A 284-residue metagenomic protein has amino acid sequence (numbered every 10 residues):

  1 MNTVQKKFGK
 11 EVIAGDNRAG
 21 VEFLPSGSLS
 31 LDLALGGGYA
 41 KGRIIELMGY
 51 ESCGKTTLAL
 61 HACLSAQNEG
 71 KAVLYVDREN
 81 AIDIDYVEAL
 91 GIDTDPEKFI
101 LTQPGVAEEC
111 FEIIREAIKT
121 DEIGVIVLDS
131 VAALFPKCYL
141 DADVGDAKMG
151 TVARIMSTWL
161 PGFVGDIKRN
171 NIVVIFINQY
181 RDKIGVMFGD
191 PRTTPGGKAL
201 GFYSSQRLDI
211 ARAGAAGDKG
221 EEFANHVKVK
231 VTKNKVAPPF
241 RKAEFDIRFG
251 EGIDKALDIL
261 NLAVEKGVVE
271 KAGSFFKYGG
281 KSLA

Functional and structural regions predicted by a protein language model:
M1-K98, T102, R115-K119: The Walker A/P-loop phosphate-binding site
N2-V21, S26-S30, G217, E222-K228 (+4 more regions): Peripheral, non-AAA+ core regions of ATP-driven protein-machinery
N68, A89-F99, A142-T151, P191-G197: A short alpha->loop->secondary-structure connector
G70-V73, E97, E122-V125, R169-F176: Loop/turn-to-beta-strand initiation segments
I82, L134-F135, K183: Catalytic P-loop NTPase motifs of RecA-like helicase/translocase cores
P104-I172: Phosphate-binding/switch loop-helix module in NTP-utilizing enzymes
A117, M149-K266: Phosphate-binding/switch region of NTP-binding enzymes
K271-A284: Terminal-proximal interaction/regulatory segments of ATP-powered molecular machines
